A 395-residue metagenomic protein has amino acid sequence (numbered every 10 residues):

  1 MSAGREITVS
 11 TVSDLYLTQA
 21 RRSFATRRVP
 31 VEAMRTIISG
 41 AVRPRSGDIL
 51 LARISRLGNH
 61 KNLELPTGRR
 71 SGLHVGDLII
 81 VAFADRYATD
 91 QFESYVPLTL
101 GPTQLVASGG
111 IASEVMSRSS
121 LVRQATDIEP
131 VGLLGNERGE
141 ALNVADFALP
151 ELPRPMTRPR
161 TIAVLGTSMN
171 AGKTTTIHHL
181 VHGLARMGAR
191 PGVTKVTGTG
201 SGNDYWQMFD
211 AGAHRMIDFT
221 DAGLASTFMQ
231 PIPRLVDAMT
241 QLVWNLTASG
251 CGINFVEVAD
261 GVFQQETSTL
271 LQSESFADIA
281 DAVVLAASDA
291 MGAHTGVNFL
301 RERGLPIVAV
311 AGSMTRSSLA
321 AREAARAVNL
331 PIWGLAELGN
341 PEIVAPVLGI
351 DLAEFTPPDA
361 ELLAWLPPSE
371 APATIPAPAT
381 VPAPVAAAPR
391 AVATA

Functional and structural regions predicted by a protein language model:
M1-T103, S108: N-terminal accessory targeting/assembly segments
P44, S71-G72, A107, P153-T157 (+6 more regions): Solvent-exposed alpha-helices and their adjacent loops that cap or buttress functional pockets in soluble metabolic
R53-R56, G166, A222-P231: Short, basic, glycine/proline-bearing loop/turn elements
V106-A145, Q207, P231-A248, I253 (+1 more regions): Conserved catalytic-core segment of NTP-binding enzymes
D146-T199: Walker A (P-loop) phosphate-binding motif
H182-T227, L300, L319-A327: N-terminal phosphate/diphosphate-binding loop that engages ATP/GTP or pyrophosphate donors across diverse enzyme folds
E337-L362: C-terminal helix of von Willebrand factor
L363-A395: Long, low-complexity, intrinsically disordered segments
